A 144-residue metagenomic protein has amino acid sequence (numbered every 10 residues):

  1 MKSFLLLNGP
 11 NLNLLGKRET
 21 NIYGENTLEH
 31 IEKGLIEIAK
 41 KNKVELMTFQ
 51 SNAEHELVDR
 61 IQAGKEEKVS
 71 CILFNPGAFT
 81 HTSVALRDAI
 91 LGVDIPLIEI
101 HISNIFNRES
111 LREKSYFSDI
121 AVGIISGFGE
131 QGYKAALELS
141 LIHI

Functional and structural regions predicted by a protein language model:
M1-F4: Extreme N-terminal starter segment of soluble prokaryotic enzymes
L15-E29: Glycine- and acidic-residue-enriched helix-capping/strand-helix junction motifs
I38-F49: Short beta-strand elements in bilobed, periplasmic/extracellular small-molecule ligand-binding domains
S51-D94: N-terminal small/polar loop signature for handling phosphorylated ligands or for N-terminal nucleophile
F79, V84-A135: Flexible, gly/pro- and Lys/Arg-enriched active-site loops
I142-I144: Conserved small/polar residues in nucleotide/adenosyl-binding loops
